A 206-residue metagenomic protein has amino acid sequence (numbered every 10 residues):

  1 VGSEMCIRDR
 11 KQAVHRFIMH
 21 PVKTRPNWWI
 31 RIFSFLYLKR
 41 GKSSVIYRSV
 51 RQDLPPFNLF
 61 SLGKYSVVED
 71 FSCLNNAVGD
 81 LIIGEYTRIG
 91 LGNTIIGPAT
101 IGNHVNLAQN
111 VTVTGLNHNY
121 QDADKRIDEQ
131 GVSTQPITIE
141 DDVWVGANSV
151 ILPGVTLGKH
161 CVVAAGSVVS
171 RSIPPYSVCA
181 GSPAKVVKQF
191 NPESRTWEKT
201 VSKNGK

Functional and structural regions predicted by a protein language model:
V1-I7: Short, small-residue-biased leader/transition segments that mark boundaries at the very start of proteins
R8-L59, Y65, G205-K206: Extended, small-residue-rich solenoid/repeat segments and analogous flexible loops that form exposed scaffolds
S49-L62, V67-I151, S182, F190-N191 (+1 more regions): Flexible, glycine/small-residue-enriched loop-and-beta-strand segment within the central core of proteins
I96-G97, A147-V162, S167-R171: Beta-rich strand-turn-strand
P174-P175, A180-P183: Acidic, glycine-centered active-site loop in nucleotide-sugar glycosyltransferases
V187: Acidic, carboxylate-rich catalytic segments that either coordinate divalent cations
F190, T200-K206: S-adenosyl-L-methionine-dependent methyltransferase catalytic module, highlighting the catalytic core
